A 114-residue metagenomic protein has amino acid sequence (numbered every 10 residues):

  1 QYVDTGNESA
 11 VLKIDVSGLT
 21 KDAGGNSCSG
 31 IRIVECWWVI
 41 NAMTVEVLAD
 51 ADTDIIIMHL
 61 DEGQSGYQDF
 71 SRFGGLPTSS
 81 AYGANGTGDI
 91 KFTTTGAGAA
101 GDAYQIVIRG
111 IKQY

Functional and structural regions predicted by a protein language model:
Q1-D4, I56-G66: Solvent-exposed serine/threonine-rich low-complexity stretches and specific carbohydrate-binding patches
Q1-W37: N-terminal low-complexity, intrinsically disordered "leader/linker" segments enriched in small/polar and basic residues
R32, N41, A84-G86: Repetitive beta-strand solenoid architecture
W37-E46, G98-A100: Extended, low-complexity, turn-rich repeat/linker tracts enriched in Gly/Pro/Ser/Thr and Asp/Glu that occur
A42-D61: Short, surface-exposed beta-strand/strand-loop-strand elements in extracellular ectodomains
S65-S79: Exposed aromatic-hydrophobic patches
A81-G96: Short, aromatic- and glycine-rich surface loops/edge beta-strands on solvent-exposed regions
T94-Y114: C-terminal interaction-tip segments
